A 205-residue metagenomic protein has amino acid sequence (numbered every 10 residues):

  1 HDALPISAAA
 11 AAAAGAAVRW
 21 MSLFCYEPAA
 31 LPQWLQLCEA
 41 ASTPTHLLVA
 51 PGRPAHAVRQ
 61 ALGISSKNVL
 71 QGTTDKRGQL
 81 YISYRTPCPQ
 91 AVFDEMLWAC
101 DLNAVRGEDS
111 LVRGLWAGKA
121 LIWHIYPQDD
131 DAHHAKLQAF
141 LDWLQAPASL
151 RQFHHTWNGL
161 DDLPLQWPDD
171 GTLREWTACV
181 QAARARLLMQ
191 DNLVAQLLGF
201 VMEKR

Functional and structural regions predicted by a protein language model:
H1-L4: Short, small-residue-biased leader/transition segments that mark boundaries at the very start of proteins
A10-E27: Conserved donor-binding/catalytic core segment of Leloir-type glycosyltransferases
L23-P28, A50-R53, Y126: Structural motif
P28-Q36: A conserved mid-protein helix/loop that constitutes part of the nucleotide-sugar donor-binding site
T43-T86: Catalytic donor nucleotide-activated moiety binding site of glycosyltransferases and closely related
P89-K136: A donor-sugar binding/catalytic signature common to diverse glycosyltransferases and related nucleotide-sugar
A120-D161: Nucleotide-sugar donor-binding patch of glycosyltransferase catalytic domains
A146-R205: C-terminal amphipathic helix plus adjacent low-complexity, charged tail appended to glycosyltransferase catalytic
